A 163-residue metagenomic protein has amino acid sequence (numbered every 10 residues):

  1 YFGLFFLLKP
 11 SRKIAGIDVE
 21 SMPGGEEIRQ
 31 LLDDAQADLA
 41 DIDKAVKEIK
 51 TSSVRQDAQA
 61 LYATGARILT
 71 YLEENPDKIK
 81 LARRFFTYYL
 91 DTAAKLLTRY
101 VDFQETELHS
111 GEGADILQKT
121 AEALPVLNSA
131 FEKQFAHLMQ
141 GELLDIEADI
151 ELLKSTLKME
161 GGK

Functional and structural regions predicted by a protein language model:
G3-N75: Membrane-proximal, non-transmembrane interface segments of integral membrane proteins
Q56-T70, L81-K163: Soluble C-terminal extramembrane regulatory/interaction domains of multi-pass membrane proteins
